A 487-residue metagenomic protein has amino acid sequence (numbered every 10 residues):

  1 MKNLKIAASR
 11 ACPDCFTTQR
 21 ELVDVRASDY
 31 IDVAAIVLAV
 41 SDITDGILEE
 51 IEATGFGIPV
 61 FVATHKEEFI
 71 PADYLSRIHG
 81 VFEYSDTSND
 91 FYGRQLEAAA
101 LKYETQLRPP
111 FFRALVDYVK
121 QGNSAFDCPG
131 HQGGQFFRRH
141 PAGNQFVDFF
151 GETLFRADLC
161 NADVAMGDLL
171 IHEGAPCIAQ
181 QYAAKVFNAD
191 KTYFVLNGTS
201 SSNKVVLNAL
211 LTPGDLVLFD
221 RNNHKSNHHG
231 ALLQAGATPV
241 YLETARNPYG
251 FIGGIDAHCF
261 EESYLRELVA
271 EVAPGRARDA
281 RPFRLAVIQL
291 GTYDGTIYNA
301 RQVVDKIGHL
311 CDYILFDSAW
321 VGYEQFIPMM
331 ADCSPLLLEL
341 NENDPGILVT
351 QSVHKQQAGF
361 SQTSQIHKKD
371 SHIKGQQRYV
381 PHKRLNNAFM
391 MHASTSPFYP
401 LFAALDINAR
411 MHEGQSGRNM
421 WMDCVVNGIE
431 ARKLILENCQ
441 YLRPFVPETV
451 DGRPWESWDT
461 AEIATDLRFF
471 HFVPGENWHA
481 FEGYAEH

Functional and structural regions predicted by a protein language model:
K2, R10, D14-R26, I31-R156: N-terminal glycine-rich, Lys/His-bearing helix-loop that initiates the first secondary-structure elements of many
L4-K5, D190-T192, G214-V217: Short active-site oxyanion
S9, Q19-V25, A39-G57, T64-H65 (+5 more regions): Conserved PLP-enzyme active-site core in the AAT-like
I31-I36, S76-F82, D190, D215 (+3 more regions): Conserved acidic residues
A142-D148, T192-V195, L268: Short acidic/polar alpha-helix capping motifs at helix-coil junctions
E152-S201: Conserved N-terminal alpha-helix of the aminotransferase class I/II PLP-enzyme fold
Q181, G275, S352-H354, H479-A485: Generic recognition of flexible, low-complexity loop/linker segments
E430-H487: Hard-cation-handling environments
